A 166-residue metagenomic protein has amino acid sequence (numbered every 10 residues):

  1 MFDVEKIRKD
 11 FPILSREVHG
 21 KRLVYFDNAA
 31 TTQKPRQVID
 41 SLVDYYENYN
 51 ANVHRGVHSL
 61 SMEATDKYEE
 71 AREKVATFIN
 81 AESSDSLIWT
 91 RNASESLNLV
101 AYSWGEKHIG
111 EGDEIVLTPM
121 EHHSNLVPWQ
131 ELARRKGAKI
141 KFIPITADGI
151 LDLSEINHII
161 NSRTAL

Functional and structural regions predicted by a protein language model:
M1-L166: Pyridoxal 5′-phosphate
